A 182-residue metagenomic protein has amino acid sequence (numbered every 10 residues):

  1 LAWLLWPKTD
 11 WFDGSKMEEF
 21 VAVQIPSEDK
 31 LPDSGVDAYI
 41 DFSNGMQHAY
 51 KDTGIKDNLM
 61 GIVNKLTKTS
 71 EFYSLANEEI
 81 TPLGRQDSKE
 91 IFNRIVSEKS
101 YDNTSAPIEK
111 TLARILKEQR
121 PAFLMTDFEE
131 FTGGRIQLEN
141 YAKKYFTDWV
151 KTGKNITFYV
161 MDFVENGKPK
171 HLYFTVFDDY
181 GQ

Functional and structural regions predicted by a protein language model:
L1-W6: Hydrophobic membrane-insertion alpha-helices, especially the h-region of bacterial N-terminal signal peptides
K8-V23: Short coil-to-helix leader/linker segments, especially the first N-terminal amphipathic alpha-helix with its helix
E19-G84, Q119-T126, F158: Von Willebrand factor
D41, N103-E109, V176-Y180: Helix N-cap / beta->alpha transition motif
Y50-I62, R94-L112, G134-W149: Well-ordered, non-membrane alpha-helical segments in soluble/globular domains
E71, A76-F123, E130-F131, T157-V164: Von Willebrand factor
F128-Y180: VWA/integrin I-like adhesion module and closely mimicked acidic/polar interface patches used
